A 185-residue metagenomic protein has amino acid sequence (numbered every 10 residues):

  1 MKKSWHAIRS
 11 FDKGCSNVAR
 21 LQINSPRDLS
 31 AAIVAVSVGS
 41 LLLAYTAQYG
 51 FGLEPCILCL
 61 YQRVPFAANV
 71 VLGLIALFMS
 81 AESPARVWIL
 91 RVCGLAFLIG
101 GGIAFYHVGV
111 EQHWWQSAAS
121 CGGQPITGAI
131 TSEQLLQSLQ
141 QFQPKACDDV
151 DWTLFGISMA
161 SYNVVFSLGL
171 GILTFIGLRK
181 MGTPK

Functional and structural regions predicted by a protein language model:
K2-P26: Short, Lys/Arg-rich, polar N-terminal cytosolic tail immediately upstream of the first transmembrane signal-anchor
N24-A35, A81-G102, I172: Interfacial segments of alpha-helical transmembrane regions
G39-Q48, I99-W114: C-terminal TM-helix exit segments that contain a strictly Trp-centered aromatic cap at the helix terminus
L53-R63, I89, A119-G122: Non-cytosolic membrane-interface motifs at loop->transmembrane helix junctions
Y61-I75, I126-I130: Iron-sulfur (Fe-S) cluster-binding segments and ferredoxin-like electron-carrier domains, especially [2Fe-2S]
L74-E82, F175-G182: Structural signal for the C-terminal ends of transmembrane alpha-helices and the immediately following loop
Q112-S158: Extracytosolic (periplasmic/ER-lumenal) interhelical loops and adjacent juxtamembrane/interface segments of multi-pass
Q141-K185: A hydrophobic membrane-anchoring alpha-helix module
